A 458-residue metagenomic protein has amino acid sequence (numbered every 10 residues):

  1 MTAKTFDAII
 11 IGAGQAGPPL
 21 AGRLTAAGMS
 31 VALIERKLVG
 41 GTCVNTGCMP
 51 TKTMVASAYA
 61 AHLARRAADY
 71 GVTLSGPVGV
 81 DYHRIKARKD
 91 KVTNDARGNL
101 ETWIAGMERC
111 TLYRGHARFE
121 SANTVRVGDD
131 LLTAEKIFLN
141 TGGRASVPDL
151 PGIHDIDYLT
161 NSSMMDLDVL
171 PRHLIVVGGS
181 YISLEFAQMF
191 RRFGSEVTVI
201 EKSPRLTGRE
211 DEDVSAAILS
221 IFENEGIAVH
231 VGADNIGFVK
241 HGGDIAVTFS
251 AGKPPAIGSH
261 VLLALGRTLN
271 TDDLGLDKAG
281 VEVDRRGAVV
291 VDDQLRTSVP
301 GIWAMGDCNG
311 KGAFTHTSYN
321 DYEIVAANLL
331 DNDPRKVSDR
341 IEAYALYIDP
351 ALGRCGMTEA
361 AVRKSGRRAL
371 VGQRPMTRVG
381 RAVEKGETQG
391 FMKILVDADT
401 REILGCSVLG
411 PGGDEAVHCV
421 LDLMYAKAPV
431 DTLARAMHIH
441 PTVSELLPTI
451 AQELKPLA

Functional and structural regions predicted by a protein language model:
T2-F6, Q15, G22-M29, I34-L170 (+9 more regions): Glycine-rich flavin
I9, A32, L174-I175, W303: Conserved beta-strand elements of the Class I
I9-I11, A117, L132-G142, V176-V177 (+4 more regions): Short hydrophobic core segments
I9-K37, T42, M49, T53-A60 (+2 more regions): Flexible, glycine-rich terminal cap/loop adjacent to redox cofactors in electron-transfer oxidoreductases
G17, S180-S183, S318: Catalytic nucleophile loop
G22, Q188, L219-S220, A360: Alpha-helical segments flanking ligand/cofactor-binding loops in enzyme cores
C48, T141-I200, A228, D277-A279 (+2 more regions): Glycine-rich dinucleotide-binding loop and its adjacent helix/turn
H154-P171, A256-D331: FAD-site-proximal beta/loop scaffold in flavoenzymes
